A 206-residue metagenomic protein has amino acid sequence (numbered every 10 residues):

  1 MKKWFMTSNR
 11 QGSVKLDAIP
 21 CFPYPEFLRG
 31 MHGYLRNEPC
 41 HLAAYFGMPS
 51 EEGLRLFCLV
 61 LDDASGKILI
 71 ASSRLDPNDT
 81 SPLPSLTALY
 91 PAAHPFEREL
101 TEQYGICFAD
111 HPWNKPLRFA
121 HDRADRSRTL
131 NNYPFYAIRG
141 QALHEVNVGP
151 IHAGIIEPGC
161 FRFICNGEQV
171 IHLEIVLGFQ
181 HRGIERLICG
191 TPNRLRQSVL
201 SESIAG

Functional and structural regions predicted by a protein language model:
M1-L173: Terminal low-complexity/charged segments
V148-G206: Active-site- and interface-proximal helix/loop "cap" or "latch" segments in soluble metabolic and energy-transducing
